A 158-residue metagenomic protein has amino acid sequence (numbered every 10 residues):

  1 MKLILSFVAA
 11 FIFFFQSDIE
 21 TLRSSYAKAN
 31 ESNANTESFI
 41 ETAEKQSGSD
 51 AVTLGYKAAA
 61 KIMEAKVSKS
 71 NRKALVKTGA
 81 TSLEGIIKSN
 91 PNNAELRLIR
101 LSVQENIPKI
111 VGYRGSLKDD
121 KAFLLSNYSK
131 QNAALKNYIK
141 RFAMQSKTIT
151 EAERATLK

Functional and structural regions predicted by a protein language model:
M1-T21: Bacterial Sec-dependent N-terminal signal peptides
Y26-I40, R72-A80, Y113-R114: Helix-turn-helix repeat elements of alpha-solenoid scaffolds
A27-N30, A58, M63-S70, N106-V111 (+1 more regions): Short coil/turn linking the two alpha-helices of tandem helical-hairpin repeats
S47-G48, P91, S129: Short coil turns that delineate tetratricopeptide repeat
K57, I62-E64, R100, Y138-I139 (+1 more regions): Structural register within alpha-helical repeat arrays
L75-T81, G112-K130, K158: TPR/TPR-like (Sel1-like) alpha-helical repeat modules
F123-K158: Terminal, low-structured helical/coil segments at or just beyond the last alpha-helical repeat
